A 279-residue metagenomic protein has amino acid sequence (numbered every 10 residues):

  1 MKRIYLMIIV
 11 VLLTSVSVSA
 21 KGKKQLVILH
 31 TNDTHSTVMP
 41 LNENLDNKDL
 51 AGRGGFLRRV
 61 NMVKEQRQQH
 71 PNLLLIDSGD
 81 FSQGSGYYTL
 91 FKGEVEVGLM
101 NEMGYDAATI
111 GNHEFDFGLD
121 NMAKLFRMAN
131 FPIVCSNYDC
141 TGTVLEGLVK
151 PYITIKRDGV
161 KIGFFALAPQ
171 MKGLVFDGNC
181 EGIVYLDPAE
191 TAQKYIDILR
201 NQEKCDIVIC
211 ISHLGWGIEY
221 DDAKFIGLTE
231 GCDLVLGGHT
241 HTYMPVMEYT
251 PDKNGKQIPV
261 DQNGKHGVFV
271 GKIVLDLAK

Functional and structural regions predicted by a protein language model:
I4-L13: Sec-dependent N-terminal signal peptides
T14-S19: C-terminal segment of classical bacterial N-terminal signal peptides
A20-K279: Acidic, metal/ion-coordinating pockets
